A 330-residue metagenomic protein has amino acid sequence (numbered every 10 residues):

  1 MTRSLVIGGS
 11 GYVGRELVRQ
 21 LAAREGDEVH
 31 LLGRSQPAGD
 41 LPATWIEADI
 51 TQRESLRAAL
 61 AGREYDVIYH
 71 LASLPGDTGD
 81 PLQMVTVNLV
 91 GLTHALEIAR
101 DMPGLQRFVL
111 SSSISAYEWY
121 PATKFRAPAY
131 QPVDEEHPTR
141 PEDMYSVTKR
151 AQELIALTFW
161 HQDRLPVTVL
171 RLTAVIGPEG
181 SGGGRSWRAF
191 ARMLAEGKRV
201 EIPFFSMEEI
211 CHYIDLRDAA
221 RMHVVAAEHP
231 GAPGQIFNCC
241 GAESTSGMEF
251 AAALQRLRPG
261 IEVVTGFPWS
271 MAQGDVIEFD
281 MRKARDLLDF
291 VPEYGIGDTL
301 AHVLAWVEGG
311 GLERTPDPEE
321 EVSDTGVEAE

Functional and structural regions predicted by a protein language model:
S4-R24: N-terminal Rossmann NAD(P)H-binding glycine-rich loop of SDR-like oxidoreductase domains
E47-V87: NAD(P)H-binding glycine-rich loop region in Rossmannoid oxidoreductase-like domains and their noncatalytic homologs
H94-D143: Conserved Rossmann-fold NAD(P)-dependent oxidoreductase catalytic core, especially the SDR/UDP-sugar
T123, L157-I210, L254: NAD(P)-dependent short-chain dehydrogenase/reductase
R140-T168: Active-site Tyr-X1-5-Lys
R150, D163-L165, I176-A189, L216-R217 (+2 more regions): Glycine/proline-rich active-site loop of Rossmann-fold NAD(P)-dependent oxidoreductases
L216, M248, W269-V291, L312-R314: Conserved C-terminal active-site "lid" loop/helix of NAD(P)H-dependent oxidoreductases that clamps the redox cofactor
M222-S270, R314-T315, E320, G326-E330: Mid/C-terminal beta-alpha module of Rossmann-like enzyme folds, strongest in SDR-family dehydrogenases/epimerases
